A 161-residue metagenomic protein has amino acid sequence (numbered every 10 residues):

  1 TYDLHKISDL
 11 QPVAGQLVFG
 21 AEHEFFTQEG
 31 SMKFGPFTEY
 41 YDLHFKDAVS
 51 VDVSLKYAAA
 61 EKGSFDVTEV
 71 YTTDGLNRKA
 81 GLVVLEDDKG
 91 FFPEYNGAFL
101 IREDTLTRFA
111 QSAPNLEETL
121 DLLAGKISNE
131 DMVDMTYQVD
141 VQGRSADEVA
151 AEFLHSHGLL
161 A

Functional and structural regions predicted by a protein language model:
T1, E24-Q28, T73-N77, T105-T107: Solvent-exposed loop/turn segments at secondary-structure junctions within structured extracellular/periplasmic domains
T1, N96-S112: A bilobed periplasmic-binding-protein/Venus flytrap-type ligand-binding module shared by bacterial periplasmic
T1-Y57, E130, R144-E148: Bilobed "Venus flytrap"/periplasmic-binding protein-like clamshell domains and structurally analogous long
P12-V13, F92-P93, Q111-A113: Extracellular/periplasmic catalytic domains that process cell-envelope and extracellular macromolecules
F26, G30-M32, P36, Y40-L43 (+1 more regions): An extracytoplasmic/periplasmic, membrane-proximal ligand-sensing/linker region
V53, V67-L76, Y95, R102-E103: Beta->alpha turn/N-cap motifs
A58-L85: A ligand-binding cleft/hinge motif common to bilobed small-molecule-binding domains
A80-E94, A98: Short beta-strand->loop
